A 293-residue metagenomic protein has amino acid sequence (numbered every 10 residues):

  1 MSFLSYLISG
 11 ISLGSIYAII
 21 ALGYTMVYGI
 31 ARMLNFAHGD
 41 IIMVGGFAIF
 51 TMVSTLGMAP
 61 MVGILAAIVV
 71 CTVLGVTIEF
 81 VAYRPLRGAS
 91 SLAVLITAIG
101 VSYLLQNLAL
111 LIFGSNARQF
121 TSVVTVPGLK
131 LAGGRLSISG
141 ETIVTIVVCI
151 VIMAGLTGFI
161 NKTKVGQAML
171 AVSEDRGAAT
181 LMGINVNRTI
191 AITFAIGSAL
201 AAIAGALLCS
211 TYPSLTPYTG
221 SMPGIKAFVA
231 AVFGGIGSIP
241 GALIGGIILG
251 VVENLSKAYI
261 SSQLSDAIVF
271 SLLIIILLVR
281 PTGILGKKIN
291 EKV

Functional and structural regions predicted by a protein language model:
M1-I20, A48, P60-G63, A89-A93 (+4 more regions): Membrane-interfacial amphipathic/re-entrant helices at transmembrane-helix boundaries
I8, I30-T77, V81, L86 (+1 more regions): Membrane-embedded helix boundary and interhelical linker motif in transport proteins
L13, R135-L215, I239-G245: Helix-loop-helix "hairpin" substructures at the membrane interface of multi-pass membrane proteins
S15, Y24-G46, P60, G88-A93 (+7 more regions): Short, non-helical or kinked segments that cap or interrupt transmembrane helices
Y17, G57-V69, F194-S271: Transmembrane alpha-helical segments in multi-pass inner-membrane proteins
Y24, G57-V101, L108, I244-G245 (+2 more regions): Alpha-helical transmembrane segments within multi-pass membrane transporters and channels
G46-T51, A67-L74, I99-A109, I146-T157 (+3 more regions): Hydrophobic core segments of alpha-helical transmembrane domains in multi-pass membrane transport and ion-translocation
L86, S91-K162, T189, L255 (+4 more regions): Transmembrane helix-bundle core of multi-pass membrane transporters and related energy-transducing complexes
